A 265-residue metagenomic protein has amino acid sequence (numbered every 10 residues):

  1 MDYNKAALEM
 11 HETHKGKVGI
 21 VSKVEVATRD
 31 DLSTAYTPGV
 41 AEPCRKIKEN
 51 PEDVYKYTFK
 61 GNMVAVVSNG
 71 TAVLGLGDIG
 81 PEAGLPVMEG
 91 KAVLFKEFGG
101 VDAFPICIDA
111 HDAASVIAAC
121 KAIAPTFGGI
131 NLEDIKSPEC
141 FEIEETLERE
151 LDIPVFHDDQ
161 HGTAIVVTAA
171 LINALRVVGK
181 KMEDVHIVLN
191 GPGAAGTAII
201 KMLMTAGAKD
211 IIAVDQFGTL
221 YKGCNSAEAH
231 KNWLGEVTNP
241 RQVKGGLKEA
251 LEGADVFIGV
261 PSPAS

Functional and structural regions predicted by a protein language model:
M1-I153: N-terminal ligand-binding/catalytic initiation module
V21-V26, P105, D109, R176 (+2 more regions): Short, exposed beta-strand "edge-strand" segments with a Pro/Gly-rich flavor and a Y/T-containing core
E25, D109, K136, Q160 (+2 more regions): Short beta->alpha junction loops/turns
K48-D53, A198-I199, Q242-K244, S265: Glycine-rich, charged/polar anion/phosphate-binding loops that engage phosphate groups from diverse ligands
L74, P81-G99, L151, H157 (+2 more regions): Glycine-rich phosphate/diphosphate-binding loop of Rossmann-like nucleotide-binding domains
E133, G259-V260: Short, well-ordered coil/turn residues at beta-beta hairpins and beta-strand->alpha-helix junctions within
D255, P261-S262: Short glycine-/small-residue-rich Rossmann-like dinucleotide-binding loops
